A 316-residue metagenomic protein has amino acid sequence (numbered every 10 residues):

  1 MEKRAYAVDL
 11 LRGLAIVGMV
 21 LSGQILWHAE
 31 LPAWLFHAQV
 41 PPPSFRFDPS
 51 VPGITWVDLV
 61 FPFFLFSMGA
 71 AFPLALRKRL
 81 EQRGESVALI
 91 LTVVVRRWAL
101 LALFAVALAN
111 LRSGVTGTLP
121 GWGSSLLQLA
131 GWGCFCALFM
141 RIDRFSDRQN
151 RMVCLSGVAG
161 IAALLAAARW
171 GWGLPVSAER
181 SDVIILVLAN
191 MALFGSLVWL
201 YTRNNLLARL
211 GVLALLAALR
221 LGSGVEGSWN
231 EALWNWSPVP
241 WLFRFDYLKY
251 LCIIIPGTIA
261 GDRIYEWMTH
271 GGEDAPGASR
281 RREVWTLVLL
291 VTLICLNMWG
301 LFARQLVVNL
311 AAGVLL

Functional and structural regions predicted by a protein language model:
M1-L316: Alpha-helical transmembrane segments and their immediate juxtamembrane cytosolic regions
